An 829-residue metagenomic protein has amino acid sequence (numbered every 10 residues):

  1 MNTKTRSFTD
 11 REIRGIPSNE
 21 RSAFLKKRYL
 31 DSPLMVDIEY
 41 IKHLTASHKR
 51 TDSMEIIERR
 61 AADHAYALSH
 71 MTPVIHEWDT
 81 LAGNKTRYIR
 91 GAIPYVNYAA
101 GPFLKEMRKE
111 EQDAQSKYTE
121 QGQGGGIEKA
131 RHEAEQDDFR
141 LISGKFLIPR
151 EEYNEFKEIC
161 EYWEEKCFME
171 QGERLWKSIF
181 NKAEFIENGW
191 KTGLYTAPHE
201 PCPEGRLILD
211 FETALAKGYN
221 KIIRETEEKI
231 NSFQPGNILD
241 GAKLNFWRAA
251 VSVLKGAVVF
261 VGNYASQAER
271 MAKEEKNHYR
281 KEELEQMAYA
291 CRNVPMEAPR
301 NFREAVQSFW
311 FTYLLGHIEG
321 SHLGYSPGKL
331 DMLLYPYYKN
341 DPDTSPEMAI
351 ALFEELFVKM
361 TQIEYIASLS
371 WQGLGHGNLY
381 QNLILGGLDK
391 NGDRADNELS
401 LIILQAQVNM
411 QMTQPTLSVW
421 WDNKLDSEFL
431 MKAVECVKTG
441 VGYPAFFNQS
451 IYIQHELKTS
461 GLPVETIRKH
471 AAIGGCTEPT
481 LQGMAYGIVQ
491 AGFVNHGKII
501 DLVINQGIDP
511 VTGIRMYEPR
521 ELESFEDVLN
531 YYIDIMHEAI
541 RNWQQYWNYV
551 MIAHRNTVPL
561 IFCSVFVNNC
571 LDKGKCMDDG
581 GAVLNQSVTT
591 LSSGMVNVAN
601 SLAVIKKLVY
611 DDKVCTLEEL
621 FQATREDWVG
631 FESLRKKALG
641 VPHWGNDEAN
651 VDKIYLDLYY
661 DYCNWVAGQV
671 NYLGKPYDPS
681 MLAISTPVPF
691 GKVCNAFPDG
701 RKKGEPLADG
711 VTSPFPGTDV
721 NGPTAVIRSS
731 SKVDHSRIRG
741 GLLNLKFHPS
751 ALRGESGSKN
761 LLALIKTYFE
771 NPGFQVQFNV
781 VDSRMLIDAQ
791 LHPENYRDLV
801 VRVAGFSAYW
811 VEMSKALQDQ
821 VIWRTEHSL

Functional and structural regions predicted by a protein language model:
N2-W247, Y279, E283-A290, V294-L829: Conserved catalytic cores of very large enzyme subunits
R248-V259: Extended non-globular scaffold/tether segments
V259, N263-S266, R270, Q286-Y289: Extended, non-transmembrane alpha-helical coiled-coils
V261, M271-E282: A conserved hydrophobic secondary-structure block that centers on an alpha-helix together with its immediately flanking
